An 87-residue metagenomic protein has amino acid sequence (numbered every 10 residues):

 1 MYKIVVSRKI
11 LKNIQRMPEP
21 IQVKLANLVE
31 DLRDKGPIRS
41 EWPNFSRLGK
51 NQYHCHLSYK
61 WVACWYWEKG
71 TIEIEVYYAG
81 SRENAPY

Functional and structural regions predicted by a protein language model:
M1-I4, K12, R16, P20 (+1 more regions): Enriched for short, Lys/Arg-rich terminal
R8-K9, G49: Short glycine-enriched loop/turn motifs at secondary-structure junctions
K9-S40: N-terminal first-folded block
E30-H56: A short, surface-exposed loop/turn module that caps and links secondary-structure elements
